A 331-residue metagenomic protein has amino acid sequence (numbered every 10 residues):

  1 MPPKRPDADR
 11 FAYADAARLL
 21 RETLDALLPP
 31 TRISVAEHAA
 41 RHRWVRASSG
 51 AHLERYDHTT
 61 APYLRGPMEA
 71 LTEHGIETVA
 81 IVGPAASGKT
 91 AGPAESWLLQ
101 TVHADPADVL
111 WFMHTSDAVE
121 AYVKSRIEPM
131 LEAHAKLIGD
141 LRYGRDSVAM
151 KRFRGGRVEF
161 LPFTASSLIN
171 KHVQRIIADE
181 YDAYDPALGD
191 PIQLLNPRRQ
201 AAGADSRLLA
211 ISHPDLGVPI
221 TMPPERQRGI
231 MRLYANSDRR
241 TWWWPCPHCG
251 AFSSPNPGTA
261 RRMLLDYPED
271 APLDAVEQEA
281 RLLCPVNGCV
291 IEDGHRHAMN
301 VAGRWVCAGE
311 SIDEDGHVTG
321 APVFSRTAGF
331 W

Functional and structural regions predicted by a protein language model:
P2-W331: Phosphate/NTP-binding elements of NTP-utilizing enzymes
